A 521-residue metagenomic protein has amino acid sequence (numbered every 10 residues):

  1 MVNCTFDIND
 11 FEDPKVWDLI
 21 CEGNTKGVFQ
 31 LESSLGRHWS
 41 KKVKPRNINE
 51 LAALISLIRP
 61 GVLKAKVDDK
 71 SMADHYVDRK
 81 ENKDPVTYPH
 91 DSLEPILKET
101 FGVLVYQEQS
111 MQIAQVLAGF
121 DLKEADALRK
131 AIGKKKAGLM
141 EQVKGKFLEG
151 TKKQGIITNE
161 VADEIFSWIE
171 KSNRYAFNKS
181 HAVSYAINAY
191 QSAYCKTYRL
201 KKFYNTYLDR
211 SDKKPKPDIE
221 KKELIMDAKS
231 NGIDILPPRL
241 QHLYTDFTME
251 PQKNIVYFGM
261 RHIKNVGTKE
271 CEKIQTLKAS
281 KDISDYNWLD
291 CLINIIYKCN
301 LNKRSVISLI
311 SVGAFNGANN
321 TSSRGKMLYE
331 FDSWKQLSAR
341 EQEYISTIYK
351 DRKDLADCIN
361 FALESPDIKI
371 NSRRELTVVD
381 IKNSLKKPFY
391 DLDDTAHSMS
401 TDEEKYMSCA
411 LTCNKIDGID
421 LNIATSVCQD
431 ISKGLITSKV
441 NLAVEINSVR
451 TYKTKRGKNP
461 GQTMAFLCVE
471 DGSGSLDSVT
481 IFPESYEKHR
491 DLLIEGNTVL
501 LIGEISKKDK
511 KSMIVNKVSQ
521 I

Functional and structural regions predicted by a protein language model:
M1-I521: Noncatalytic, beta-rich nucleic-acid-contacting surfaces in large DNA/RNA-processing enzymes
